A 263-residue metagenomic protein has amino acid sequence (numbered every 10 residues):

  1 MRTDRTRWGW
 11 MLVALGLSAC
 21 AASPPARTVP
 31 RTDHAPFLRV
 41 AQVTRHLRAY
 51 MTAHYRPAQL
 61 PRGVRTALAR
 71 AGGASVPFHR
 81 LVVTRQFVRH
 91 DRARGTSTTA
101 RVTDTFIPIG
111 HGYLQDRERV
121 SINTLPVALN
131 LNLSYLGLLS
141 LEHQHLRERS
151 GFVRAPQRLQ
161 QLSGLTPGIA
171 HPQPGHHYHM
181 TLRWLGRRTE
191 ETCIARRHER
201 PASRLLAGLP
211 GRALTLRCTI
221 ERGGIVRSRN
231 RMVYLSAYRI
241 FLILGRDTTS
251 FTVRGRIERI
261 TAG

Functional and structural regions predicted by a protein language model:
R2-W10: Bacterial N-terminal signal peptides that target proteins for export
S18-A19: C-terminal motif of bacterial Sec signal peptides marking the signal peptidase cleavage site
P24-H145, H177-G263: Acidic, serine/threonine-rich low-complexity disordered tracts
F152-A155, T249: A short, charged
A155-R188: Mid-length scaffold segments of soluble, non-membrane domains
